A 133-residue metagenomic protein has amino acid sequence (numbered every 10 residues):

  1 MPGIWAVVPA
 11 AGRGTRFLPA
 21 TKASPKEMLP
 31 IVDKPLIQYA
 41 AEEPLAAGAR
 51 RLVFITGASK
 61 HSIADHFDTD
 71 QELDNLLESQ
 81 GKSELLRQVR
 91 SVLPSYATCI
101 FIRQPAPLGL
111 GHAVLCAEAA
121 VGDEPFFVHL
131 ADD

Functional and structural regions predicted by a protein language model:
M1-V8, R16, K34-L130: Conserved N-terminal catalytic core of the sugar/cofactor nucleotidyltransferase
R13, S24, S59: A generic "binding-loop/recognition-motif" signal
L18-A20: Glycine/threonine-rich flexible loop motifs
K22-Q38: Short catalytic helix/loop segments, enriched in acidic residues and glycine and frequently bearing histidine
D133: Acidic metal-phosphate-binding loop of nucleotide-sugar-dependent transferases
